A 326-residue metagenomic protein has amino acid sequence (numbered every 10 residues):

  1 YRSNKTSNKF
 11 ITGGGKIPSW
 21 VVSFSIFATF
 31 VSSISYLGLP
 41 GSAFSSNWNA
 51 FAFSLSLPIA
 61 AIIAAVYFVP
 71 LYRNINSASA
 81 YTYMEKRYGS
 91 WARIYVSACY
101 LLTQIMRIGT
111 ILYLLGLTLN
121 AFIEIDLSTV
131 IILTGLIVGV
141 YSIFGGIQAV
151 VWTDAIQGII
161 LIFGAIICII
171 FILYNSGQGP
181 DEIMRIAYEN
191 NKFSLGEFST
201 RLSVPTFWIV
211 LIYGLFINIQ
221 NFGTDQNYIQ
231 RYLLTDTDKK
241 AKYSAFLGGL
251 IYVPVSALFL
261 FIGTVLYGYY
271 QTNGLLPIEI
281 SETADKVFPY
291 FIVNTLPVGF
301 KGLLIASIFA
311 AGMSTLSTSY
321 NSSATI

Functional and structural regions predicted by a protein language model:
Y1-Y36, S142-G145, G164, G177: Membrane-interface "cap" regions at the ends of multi-pass membrane proteins
S3-S7, I75-A80, F222-Q226, Y320-T325: Transmembrane helix boundary and interhelical loop/hinge segments in multi-pass membrane proteins
T12-I17, V21, G38-A52, E85 (+1 more regions): Loop-to-helix junctions at membrane interfaces in multi-pass transport proteins
A28, F51-G145, Y213-N221, A310-T318: Helix-loop-helix module between adjacent transmembrane segments
T29-F30, L57-A61, L101-Q104, G135-G139 (+5 more regions): Residue-level recognition of pore/gate-forming positions within transmembrane alpha-helices of multi-pass
L37-F44, S319-I326: Re-entrant/interfacial helical elements at transmembrane boundaries that shape and gate the permeation pathway
G38-G41, V66, P70, T82 (+5 more regions): Transmembrane alpha-helix boundary and packing residues in multipass membrane permease domains and related
